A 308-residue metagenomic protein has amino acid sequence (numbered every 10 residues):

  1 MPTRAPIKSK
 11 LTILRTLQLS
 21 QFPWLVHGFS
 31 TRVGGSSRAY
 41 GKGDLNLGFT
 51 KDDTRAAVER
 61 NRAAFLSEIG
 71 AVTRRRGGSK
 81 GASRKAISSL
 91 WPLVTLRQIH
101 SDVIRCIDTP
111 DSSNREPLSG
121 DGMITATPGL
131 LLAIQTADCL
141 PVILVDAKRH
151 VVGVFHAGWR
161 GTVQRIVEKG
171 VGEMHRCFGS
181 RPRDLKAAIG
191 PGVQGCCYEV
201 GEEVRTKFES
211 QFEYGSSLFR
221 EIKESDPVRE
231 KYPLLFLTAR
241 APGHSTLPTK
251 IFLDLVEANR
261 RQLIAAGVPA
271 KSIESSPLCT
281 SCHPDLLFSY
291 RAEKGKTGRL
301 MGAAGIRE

Functional and structural regions predicted by a protein language model:
M1-E308: Active-site microenvironment for binding and transforming phosphate-containing groups
